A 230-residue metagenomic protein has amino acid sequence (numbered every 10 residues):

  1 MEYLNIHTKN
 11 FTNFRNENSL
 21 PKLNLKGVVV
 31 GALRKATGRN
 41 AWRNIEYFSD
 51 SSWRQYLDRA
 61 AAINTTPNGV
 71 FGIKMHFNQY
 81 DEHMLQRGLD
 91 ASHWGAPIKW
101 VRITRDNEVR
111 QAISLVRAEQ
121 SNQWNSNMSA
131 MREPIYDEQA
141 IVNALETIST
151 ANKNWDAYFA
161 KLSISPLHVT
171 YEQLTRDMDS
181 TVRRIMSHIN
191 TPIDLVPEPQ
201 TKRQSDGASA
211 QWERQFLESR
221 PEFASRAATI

Functional and structural regions predicted by a protein language model:
M1-T65, L195, R203-Q215: PAPS-dependent sulfotransferase catalytic core
L4, R15, H76, T104 (+1 more regions): Residues at the C-termini of beta-strands that transition into short coil/loop
L20-G31, A130-V142, T191-I230: PAPS-dependent sulfotransferase catalytic core
L25, S49, W53-Y56, E108 (+6 more regions): Alpha-helical structural motif
I45-S51, Q79-H83, Q173-D177: Acidic-and-aromatic substrate-binding clefts and catalytic sites of carbohydrate-active enzymes
P67, M75-H168, D179-D194: PAPS-dependent sulfotransferase catalytic domain
V169-R176, Q200-Q204: Small/polar glycine-rich anion-binding or flexible loop at a beta-alpha turn
